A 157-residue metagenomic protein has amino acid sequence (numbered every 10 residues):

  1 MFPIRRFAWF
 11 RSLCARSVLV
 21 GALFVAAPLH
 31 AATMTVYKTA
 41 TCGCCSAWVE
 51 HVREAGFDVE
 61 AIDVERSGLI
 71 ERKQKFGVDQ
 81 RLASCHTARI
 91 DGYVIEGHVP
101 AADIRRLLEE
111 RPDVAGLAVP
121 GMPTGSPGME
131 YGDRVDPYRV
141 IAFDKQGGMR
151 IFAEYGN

Functional and structural regions predicted by a protein language model:
M1-L13: N-terminal secretory signal peptides that target proteins for export/translocation
R11-G21: Sec-dependent N-terminal signal peptides
A26-P28: N-terminal signal peptide c-region/cleavage motif recognized by signal peptidases
H30-A55: Local sequence-structure signature of Cys/Sec-based thiol-disulfide redox active-site neighborhoods
Y37-T39, D58, I90-I95: Second-shell loop/turn segments in exported
V49-G68: Conserved helix-turn-beta segment immediately C-terminal to the redox Cys motif in thioredoxin-like folds
V64-V78: Structural microenvironment flanking redox-active thiols in thiol-disulfide oxidoreductases
Q74-K75, Q80-N157: Thiol/selenol-based redox catalytic cores and closely related redox-interacting motifs
